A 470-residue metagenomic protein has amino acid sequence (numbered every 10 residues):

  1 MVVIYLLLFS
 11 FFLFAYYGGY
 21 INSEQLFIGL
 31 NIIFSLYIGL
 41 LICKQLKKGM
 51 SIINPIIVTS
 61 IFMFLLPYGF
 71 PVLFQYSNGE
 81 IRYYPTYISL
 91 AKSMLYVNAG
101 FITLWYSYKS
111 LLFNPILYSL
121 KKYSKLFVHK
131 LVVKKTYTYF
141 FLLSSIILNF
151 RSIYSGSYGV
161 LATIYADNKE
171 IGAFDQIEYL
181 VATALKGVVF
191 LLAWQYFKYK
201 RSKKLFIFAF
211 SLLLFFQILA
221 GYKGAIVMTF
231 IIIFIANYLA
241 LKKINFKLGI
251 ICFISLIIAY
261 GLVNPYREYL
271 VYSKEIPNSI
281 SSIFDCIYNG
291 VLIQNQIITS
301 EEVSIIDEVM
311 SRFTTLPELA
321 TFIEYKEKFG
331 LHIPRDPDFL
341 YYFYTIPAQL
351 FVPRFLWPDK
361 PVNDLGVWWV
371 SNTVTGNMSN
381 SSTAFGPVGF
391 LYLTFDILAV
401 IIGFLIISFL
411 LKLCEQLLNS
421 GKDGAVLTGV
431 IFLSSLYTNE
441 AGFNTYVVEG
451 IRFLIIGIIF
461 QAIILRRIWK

Functional and structural regions predicted by a protein language model:
M1-K125, I233-G261, G450-F460: N-terminal "leader" segments that precede or initiate the main folded domain
M1-L6, K48-M63, K134-T138, R201-F208 (+1 more regions): Membrane-interfacial loop-to-transmembrane alpha-helix junctions, especially the N-terminal start
L8-A15, S60-V72, S144-R151, F210-L219 (+2 more regions): Aromatic-anchored segments of alpha-helical transmembrane domains
L8-N22, Y76-Y87, Y158-Y179, S379-V388: Juxtamembrane membrane-water interface segments that cap and precede transmembrane helices
S23-Q25, E80-R82, Y108-K274, K470: Membrane-embedded catalytic interface detector for glycan/lipid assembly enzymes
S155-L161, F174, L331-T394: Long extracytoplasmic/lumenal interhelical loops at the membrane interface of multi-pass membrane proteins
I251-P361: Aromatic-rich transmembrane-lumenal/periplasmic boundary elements in polytopic membrane proteins
N377-K470: Hydrophobic alpha-helical segments
